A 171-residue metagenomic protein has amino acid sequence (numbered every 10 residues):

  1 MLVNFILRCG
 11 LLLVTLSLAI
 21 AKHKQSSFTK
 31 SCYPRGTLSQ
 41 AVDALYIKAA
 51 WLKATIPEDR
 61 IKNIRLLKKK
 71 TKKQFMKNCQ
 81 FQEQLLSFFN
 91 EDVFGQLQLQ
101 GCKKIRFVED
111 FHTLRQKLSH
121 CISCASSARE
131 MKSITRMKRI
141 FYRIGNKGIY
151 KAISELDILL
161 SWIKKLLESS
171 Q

Functional and structural regions predicted by a protein language model:
L2, L16-S17, L85, K151: Generic secretory/membrane-interface signal
V3-A21: Cleavable N-terminal signal peptides of Sec/SRP-targeted secreted and luminal proteins
K22-Q171: Extracellular/luminal segments of secreted precursors and ectodomains of membrane proteins
